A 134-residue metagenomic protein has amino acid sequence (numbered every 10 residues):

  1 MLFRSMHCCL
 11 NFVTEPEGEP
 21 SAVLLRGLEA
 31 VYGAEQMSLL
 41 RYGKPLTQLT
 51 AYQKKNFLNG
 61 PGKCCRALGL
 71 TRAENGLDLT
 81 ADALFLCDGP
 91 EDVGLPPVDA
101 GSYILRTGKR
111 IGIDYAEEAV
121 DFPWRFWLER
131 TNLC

Functional and structural regions predicted by a protein language model:
M1-C134: Conserved, well-structured core segments that form or line functional sites
